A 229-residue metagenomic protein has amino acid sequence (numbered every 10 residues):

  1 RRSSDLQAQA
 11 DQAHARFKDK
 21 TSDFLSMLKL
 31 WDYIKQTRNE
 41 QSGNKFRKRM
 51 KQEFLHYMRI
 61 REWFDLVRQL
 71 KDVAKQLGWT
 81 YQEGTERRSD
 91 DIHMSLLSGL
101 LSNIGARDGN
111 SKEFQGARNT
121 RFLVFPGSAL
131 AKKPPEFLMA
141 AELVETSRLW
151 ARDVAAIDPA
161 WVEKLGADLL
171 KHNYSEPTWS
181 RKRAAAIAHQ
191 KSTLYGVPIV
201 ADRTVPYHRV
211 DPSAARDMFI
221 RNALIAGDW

Functional and structural regions predicted by a protein language model:
R1-R183, S213, D217: Second RecA-like catalytic domain
P177, K182-W229: Mixed-charge (acidic/basic) macromolecular-recognition segments
